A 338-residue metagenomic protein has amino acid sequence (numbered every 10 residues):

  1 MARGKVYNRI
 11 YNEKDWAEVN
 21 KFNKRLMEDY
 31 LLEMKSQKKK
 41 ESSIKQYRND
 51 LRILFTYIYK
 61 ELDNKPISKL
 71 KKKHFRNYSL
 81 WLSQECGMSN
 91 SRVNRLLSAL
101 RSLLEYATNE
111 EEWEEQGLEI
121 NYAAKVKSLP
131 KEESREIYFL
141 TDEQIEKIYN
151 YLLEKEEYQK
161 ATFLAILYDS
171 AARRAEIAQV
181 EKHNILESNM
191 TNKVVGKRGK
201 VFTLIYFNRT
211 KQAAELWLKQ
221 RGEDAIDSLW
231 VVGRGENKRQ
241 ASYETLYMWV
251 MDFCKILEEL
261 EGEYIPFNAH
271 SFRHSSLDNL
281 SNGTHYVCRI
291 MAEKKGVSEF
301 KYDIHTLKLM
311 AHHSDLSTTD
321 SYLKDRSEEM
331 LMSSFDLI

Functional and structural regions predicted by a protein language model:
Y7-I10, R76, W113-K147, V195-K197 (+1 more regions): Flexible interdomain linker/hinge and immediately adjacent N-terminus of the catalytic tyrosine-recombinase domain
M27-K45, N49-R135: N-terminal core-binding DNA-recognition domain of tyrosine recombinases/integrases
I44, L100, F163-L164, A171 (+2 more regions): Alpha-helix N-cap/helix-start motif at helix boundaries, enriched for small hydrophobics
D142-R174, K301: Basic, Lys/Arg- and aromatic-enriched nucleic-acid-binding interface segment
S170, A175, Q179-A213: Conserved tyrosine-mediated DNA breakage-rejoining catalytic core shared by Y-recombinases
G196-L216, D227-D252, P266-N268: C-terminal catalytic core of Y-nucleophile DNA break-rejoin enzymes
K197-R198, I304, M310-L337: Catalytic-site neighborhood detector that most strongly recognizes the C-terminal catalytic loop/helix of tyrosine
M248-L309, L316, E328: Short, basic (Lys/Arg/His-rich) helix/loop patches that form interaction surfaces in the mid-to-C-terminal regions
